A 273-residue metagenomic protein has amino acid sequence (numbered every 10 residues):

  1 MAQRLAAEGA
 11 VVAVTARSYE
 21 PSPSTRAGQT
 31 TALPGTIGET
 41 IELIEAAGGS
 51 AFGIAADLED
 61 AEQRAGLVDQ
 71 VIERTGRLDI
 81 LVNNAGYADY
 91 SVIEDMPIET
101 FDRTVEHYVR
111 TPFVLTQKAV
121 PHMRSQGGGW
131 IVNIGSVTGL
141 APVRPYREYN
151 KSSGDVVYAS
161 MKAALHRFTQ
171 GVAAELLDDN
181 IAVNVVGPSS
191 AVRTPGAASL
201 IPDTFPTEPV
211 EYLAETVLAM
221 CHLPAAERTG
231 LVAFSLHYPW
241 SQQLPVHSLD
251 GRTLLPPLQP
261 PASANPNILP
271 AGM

Functional and structural regions predicted by a protein language model:
M1-E20: Canonical Rossmann dinucleotide-binding motif of NAD(H)/NADP(H)-dependent dehydrogenases/reductases, specifically
A32-G35, A55-G66, I98: The beta1-alpha1 cofactor-binding region of Rossmann-like NAD(H)/NADP(H)-dependent oxidoreductases
G49-S50, R77-L78, M123-T138, D178-I181 (+1 more regions): Active-site loop of short-chain dehydrogenase/reductase
V92-I93, T100-D102: Substrate-binding pocket helix/loop in short-chain dehydrogenase/reductase
T116-Q117, Q170: A short, exposed helix-loop element centered on a Lys and neighboring polar residues
V132-A164, T169-L177, S190-V192: Catalytic loop of short-chain dehydrogenase/reductase
D178, V185, P202-M273: C-terminal helical subdomain
